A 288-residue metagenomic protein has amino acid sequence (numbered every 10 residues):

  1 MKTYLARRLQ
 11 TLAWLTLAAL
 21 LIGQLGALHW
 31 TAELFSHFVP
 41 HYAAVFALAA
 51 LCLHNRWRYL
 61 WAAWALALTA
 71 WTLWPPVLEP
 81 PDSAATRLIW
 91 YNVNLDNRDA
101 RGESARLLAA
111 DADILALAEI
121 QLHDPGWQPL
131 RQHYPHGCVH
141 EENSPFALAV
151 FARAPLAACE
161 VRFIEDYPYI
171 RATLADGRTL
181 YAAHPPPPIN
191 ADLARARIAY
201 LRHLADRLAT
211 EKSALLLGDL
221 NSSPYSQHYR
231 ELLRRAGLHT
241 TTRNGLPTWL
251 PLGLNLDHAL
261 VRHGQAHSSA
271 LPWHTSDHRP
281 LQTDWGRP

Functional and structural regions predicted by a protein language model:
K2-P129: N-terminal, active-site-proximal structural segment of metallo-dependent hydrolase catalytic domains
N94-L108, L117-P288: Soluble catalytic domains of enzymes that build or remodel membrane lipids, polysaccharides, and related
